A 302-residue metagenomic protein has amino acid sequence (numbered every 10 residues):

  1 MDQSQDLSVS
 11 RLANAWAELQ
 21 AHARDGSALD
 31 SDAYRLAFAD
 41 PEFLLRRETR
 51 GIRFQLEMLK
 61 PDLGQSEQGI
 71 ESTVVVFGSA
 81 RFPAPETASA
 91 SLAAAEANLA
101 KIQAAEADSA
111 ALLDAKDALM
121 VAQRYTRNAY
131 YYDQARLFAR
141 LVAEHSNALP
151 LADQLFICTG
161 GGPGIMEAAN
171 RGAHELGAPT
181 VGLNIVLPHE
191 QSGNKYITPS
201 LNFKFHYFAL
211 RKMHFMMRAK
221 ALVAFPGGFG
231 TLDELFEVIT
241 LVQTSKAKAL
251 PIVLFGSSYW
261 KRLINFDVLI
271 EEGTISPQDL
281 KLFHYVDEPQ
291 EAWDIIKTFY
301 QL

Functional and structural regions predicted by a protein language model:
D2-D25, S31-R35: N-terminal, charge-rich interaction modules
A21-R24, A28-T180: Glycine-rich beta-alpha loop segments
S66-G69, A148-A152, H174, N194-Y196 (+3 more regions): Solvent-exposed alpha-helices and their adjacent loops that cap or buttress functional pockets in soluble metabolic
S91-A93, H174-E175, E237-V242, V268-E271 (+1 more regions): Short, solvent-exposed amphipathic alpha-helical segments in soluble enzyme and RNA/protein-processing domains
F156-F225, F229, F236: Phosphate/pyrophosphate-binding betaalpha-module
G177-E190, I239-R262, Q278: Short, acidic/small-residue loops that bind anionic groups at enzyme active sites
K220-I239, L250-S258, E288: Glycine-rich anion-binding loop/nest that anchors nucleotide
L250, L254-L302: C-terminal functional extensions of proteins
